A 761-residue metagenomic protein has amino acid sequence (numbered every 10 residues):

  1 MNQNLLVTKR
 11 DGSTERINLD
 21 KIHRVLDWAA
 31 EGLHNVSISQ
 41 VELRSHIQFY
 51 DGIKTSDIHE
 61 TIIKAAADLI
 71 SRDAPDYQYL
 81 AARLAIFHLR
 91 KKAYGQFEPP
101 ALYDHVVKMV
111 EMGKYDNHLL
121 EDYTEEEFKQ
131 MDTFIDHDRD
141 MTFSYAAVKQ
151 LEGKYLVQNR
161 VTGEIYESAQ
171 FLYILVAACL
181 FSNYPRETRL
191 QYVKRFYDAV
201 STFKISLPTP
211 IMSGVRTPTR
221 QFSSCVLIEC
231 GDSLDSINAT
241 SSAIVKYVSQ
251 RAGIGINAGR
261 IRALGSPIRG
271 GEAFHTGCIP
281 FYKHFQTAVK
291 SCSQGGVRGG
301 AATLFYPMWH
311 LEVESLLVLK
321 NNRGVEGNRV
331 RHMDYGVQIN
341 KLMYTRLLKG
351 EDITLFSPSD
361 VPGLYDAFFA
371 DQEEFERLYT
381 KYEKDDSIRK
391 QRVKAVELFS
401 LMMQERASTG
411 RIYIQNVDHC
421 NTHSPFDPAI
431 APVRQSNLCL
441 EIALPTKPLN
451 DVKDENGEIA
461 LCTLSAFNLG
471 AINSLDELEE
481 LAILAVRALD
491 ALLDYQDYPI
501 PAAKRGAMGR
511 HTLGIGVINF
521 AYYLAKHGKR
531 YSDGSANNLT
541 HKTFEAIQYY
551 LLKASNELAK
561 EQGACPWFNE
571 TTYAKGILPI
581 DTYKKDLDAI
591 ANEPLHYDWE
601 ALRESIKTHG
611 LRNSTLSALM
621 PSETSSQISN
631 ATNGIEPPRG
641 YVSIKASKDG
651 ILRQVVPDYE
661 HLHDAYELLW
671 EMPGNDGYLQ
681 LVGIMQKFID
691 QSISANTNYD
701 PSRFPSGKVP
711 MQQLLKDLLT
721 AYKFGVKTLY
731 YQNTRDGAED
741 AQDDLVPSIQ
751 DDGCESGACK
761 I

Functional and structural regions predicted by a protein language model:
M1-Q3, S13, V36-I174, A178 (+1 more regions): Core nucleic-acid recognition elements
S13-I17, E164-E167, E187-Q191, I211-T217 (+14 more regions): Alpha-helix capping and helix-loop boundary segments enriched in small/acidic/polar residues
R44, I63-A65, Y79-F87, A199 (+13 more regions): A glycine-rich phosphate-binding loop feature that marks nucleotide/adenosyl-phosphate handling sites
Y77-G113, K149, I339-K341, C420-D451 (+8 more regions): Terminal amphipathic helices with adjacent charged low-complexity linkers/tails
T124-Q150, L440-T446, L489, L493-D494 (+3 more regions): Catalytic alpha/beta core of large soluble enzyme barrels
V157, E164, F171-R189, V193 (+9 more regions): Function-dense linear segments that define catalytic or interfacial modules in macromolecule-processing proteins
A199, A482-K504, R530-S622, S694: Internal maturation/activation junctions in enzymes
V318, G327, R331-M402, R406-T409 (+1 more regions): Polar, glycine-rich mid-to-C-terminal structural blocks that act as macromolecule-binding/assembly scaffolds
